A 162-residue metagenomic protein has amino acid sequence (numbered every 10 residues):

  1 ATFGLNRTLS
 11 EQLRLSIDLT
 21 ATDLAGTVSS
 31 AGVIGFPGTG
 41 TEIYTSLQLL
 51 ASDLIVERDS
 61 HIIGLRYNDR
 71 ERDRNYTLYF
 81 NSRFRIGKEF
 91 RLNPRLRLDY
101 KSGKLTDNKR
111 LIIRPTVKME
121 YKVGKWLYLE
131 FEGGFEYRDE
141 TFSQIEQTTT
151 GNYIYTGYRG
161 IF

Functional and structural regions predicted by a protein language model:
A1-F162: Gram-negative and organellar
